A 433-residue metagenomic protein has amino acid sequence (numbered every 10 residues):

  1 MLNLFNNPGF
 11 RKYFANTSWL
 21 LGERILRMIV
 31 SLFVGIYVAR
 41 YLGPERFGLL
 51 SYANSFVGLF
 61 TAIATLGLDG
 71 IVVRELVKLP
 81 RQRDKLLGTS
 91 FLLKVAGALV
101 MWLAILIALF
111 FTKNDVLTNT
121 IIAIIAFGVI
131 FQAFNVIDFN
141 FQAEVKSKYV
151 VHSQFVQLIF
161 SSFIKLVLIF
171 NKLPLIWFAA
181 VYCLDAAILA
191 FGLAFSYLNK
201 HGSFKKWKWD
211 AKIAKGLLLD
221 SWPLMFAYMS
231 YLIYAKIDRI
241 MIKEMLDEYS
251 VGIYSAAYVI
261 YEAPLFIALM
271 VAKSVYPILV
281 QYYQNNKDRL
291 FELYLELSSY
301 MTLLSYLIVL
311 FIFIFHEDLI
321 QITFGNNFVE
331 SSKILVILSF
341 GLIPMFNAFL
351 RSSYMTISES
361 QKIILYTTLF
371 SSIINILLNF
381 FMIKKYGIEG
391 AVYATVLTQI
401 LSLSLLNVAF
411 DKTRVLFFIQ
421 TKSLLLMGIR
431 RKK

Functional and structural regions predicted by a protein language model:
M1-Y13, K148, L175-A179, L193-A235 (+3 more regions): Interhelical loop/hinge segments that connect adjacent transmembrane helices in multipass membrane
N6-F10, L109-I125, E248, F313-I343 (+1 more regions): Interfacial segments at transmembrane-helix termini and the short loops linking adjacent helices
G9, V72, D138-A143, S147 (+7 more regions): C-terminal transmembrane helix end/exit motif
A15-S31, Q157, S161, F178-L193 (+4 more regions): Transmembrane helical elements of multi-pass membrane transporters/channels
S31, I36, A64-R81, A143 (+4 more regions): Helix-loop junctions and terminal segments of transmembrane helices in multi-pass membrane transport/translocation
V34-L59, N119, I176, K212-D220 (+4 more regions): Interfacial/gating helices of multi-pass transporter permease domains
E75-P80, I130-Q154, I176, S339-T367: Membrane-interface junctions at transmembrane-helix termini in multi-pass inner-membrane proteins
N119, A123-A126, H152-N199, F370-I374 (+1 more regions): Hydrophobic alpha-helical transmembrane segments
